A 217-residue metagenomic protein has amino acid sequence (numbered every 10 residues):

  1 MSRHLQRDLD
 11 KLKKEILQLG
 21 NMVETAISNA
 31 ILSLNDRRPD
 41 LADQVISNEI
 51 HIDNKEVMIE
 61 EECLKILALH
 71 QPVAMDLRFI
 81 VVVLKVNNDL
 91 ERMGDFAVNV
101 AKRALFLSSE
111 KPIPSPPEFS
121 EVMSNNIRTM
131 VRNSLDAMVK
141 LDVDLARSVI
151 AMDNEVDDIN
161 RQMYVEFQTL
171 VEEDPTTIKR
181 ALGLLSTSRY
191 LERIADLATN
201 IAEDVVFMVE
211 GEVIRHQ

Functional and structural regions predicted by a protein language model:
M1-Q217: Cytosolic, long alpha-helical scaffolding segments
